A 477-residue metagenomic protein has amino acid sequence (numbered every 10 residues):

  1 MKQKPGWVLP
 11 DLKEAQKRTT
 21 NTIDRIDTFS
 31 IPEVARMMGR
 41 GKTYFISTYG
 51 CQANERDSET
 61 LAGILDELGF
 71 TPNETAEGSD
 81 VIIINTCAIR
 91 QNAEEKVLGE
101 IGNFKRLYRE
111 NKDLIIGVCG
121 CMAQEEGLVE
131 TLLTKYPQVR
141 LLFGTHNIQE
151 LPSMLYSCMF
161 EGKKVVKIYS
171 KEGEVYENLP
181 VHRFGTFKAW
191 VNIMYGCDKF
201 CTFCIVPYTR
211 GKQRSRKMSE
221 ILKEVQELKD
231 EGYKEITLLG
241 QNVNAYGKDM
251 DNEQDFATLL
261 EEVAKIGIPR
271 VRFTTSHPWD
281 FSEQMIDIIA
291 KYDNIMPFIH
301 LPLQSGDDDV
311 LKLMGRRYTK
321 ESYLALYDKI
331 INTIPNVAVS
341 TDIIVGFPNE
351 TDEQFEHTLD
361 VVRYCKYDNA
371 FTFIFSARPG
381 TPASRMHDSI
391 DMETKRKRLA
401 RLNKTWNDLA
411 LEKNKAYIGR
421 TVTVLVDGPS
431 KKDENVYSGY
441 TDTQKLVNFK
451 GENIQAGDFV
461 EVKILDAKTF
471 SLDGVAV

Functional and structural regions predicted by a protein language model:
M1, P5, P10-K13, F29 (+1 more regions): Terminal RNA-binding accessory module
M1-Y246, Q284, E321-D328, N332 (+4 more regions): Proteins enriched for Cys/Gly/acidic motifs involved in redox and nucleic-acid/cofactor modification
C51, G247-G267, M314-R317, A377-D408: Radical SAM enzyme [4Fe-4S]-AdoMet core and its adjacent flexible, acidic and glycine-rich loops/tails across
N73, C119, L313, A370 (+1 more regions): Thr-Gly-centered strand-to-loop micro-motif
D113-V118, E125-G127, D230-D352, R363: Conserved SAM/AdoMet-binding glycine-rich loop
L133-I148, A257-I268, K291-M296, H357-N369: Structural recognition of alpha->loop->beta junctions
F184-F187, C197-K199, I295, S305 (+5 more regions): Short flexible coil/turn linkers enriched for glycine and charged/polar residues that connect secondary-structure
C201, I221, L238, F273 (+7 more regions): Conserved, mostly hydrophobic/aromatic
